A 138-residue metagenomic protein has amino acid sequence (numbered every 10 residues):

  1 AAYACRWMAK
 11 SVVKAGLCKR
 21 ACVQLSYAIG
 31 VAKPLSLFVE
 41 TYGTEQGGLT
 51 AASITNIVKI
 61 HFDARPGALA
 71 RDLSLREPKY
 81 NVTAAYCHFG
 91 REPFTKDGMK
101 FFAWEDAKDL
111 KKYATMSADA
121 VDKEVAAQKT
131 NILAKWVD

Functional and structural regions predicted by a protein language model:
A1-D138: A domain-level signal for the structural core that forms small-molecule/cofactor-binding pockets and catalytic centers
